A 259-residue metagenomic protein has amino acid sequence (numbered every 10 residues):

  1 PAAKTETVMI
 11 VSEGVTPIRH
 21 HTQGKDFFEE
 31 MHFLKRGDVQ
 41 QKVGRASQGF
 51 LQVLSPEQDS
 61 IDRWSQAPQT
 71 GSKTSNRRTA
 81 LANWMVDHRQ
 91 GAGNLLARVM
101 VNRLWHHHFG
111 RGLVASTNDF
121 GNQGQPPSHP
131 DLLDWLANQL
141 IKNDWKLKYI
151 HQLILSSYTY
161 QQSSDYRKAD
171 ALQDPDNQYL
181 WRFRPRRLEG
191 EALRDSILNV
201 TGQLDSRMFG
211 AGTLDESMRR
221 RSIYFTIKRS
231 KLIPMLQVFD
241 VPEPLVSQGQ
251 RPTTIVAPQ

Functional and structural regions predicted by a protein language model:
P1-R219, Y224, L236-Q237, P242-T254: Primarily short, surface-exposed interaction patches in extracytoplasmic proteins
A257-Q259: Catalytic cores of secreted or luminal carbohydrate-active enzymes
